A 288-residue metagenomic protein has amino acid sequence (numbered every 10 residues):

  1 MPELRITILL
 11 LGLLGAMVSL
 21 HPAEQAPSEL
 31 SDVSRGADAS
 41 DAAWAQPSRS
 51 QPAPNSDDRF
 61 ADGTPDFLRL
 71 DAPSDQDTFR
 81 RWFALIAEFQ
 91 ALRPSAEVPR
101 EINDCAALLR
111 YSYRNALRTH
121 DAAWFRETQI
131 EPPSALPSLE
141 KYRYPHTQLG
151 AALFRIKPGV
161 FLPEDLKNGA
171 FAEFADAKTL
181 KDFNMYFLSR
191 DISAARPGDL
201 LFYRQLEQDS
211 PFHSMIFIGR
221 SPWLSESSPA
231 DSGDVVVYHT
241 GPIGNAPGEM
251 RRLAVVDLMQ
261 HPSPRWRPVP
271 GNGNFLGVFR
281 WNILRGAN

Functional and structural regions predicted by a protein language model:
M1-I8: Bacterial N-terminal signal peptides that target proteins for export
L9-A16: Bacterial N-terminal signal peptides
V18-Q46: Signal peptide processing junction and immediate N-terminal pro/mature segment of secreted/exported proteins
G36, P52-S56, D176-K181: Low-complexity, Ser/Thr/Pro/Gly-rich disordered linker/stalk regions
D41-F171: N-terminal capping segments
P133-N245: ...with weaker cross-activation on analogous glycine-rich loops/strands in unrelated enzymes
S227-N288: Low-complexity, Gly/Ser/Thr/Pro-rich intrinsically disordered linker/tail segments
